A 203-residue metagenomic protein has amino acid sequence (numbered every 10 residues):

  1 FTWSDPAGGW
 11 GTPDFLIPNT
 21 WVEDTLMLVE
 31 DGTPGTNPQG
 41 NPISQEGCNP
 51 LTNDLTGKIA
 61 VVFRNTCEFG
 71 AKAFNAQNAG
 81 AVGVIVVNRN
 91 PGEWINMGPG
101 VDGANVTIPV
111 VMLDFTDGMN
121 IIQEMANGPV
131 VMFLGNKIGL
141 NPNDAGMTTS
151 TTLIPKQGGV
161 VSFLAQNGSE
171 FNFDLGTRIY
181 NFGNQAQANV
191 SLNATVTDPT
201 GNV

Functional and structural regions predicted by a protein language model:
F1-F74: Protease-associated
L28-V29, K58-F63, G83-V87, P109-L113: Structural recognition of the beta-strand scaffold that forms the well-ordered cores of secreted hydrolase catalytic
T33-P50, G98-V101, G146, T151-N167: Surface-exposed intrinsically disordered loops and tails
L55-T56, R89-N127: Short acidic, glycine/proline-enriched helix-loop-strand junctions
K72-A73, V87-R89, V130-N136: Surface-exposed patches in mature extracellular/periplasmic domains of secreted proteins
Q77-G80: Non-catalytic positions within long, well-ordered alpha-helices that form the structural scaffold/packing of enzyme
L113-G146, A186: Soluble metallo-hydrolase cores and metallopeptidase-like ectodomains found primarily in the secretory/periplasmic
N136-V203: Extracellular/luminal regions of secreted and cell-surface proteins that mediate adhesion/ECM remodeling
